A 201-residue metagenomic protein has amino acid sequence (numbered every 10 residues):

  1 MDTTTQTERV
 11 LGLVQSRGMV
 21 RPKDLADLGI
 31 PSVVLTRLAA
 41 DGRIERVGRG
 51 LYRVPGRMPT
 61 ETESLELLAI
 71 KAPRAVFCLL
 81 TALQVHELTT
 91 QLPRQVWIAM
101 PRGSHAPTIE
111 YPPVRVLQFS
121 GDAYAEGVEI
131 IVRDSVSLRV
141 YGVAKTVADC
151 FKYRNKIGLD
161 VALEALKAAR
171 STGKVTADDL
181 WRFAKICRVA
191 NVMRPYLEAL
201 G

Functional and structural regions predicted by a protein language model:
T4-D24, L28, V34, A39 (+2 more regions): Nucleic-acid-binding surface
